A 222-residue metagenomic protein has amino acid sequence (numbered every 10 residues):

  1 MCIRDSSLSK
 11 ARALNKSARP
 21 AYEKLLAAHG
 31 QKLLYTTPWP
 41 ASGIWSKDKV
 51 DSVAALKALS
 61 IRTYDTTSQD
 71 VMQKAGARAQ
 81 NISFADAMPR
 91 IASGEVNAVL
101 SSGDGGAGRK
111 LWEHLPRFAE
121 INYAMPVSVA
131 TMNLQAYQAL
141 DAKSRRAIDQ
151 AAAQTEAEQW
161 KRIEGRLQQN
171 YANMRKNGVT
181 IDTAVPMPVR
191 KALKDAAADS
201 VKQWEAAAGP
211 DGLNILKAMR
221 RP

Functional and structural regions predicted by a protein language model:
R4-L8, A18, Y22-P222: N-terminal secretory/targeting leader peptides
